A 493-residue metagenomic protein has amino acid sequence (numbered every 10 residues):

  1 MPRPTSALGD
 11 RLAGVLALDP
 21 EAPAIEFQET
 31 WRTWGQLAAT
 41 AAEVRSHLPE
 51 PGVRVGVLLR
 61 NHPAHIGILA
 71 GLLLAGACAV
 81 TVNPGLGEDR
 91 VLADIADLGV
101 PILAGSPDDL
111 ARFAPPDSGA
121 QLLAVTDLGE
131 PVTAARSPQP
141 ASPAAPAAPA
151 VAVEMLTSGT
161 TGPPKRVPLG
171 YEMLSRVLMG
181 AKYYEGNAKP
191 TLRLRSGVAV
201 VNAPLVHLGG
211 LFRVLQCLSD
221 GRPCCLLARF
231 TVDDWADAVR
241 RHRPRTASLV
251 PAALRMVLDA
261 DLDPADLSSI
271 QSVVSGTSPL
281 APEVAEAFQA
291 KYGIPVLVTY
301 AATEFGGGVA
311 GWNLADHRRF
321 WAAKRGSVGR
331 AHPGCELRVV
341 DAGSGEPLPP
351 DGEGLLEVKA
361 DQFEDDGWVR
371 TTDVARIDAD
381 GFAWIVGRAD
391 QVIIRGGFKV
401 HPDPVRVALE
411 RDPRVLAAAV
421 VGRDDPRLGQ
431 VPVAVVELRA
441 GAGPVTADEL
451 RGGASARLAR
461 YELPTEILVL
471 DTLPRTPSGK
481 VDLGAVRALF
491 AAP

Functional and structural regions predicted by a protein language model:
P4, E21-P49, G56, H62 (+1 more regions): Conserved AMP-binding/adenylate-forming core of the ANL superfamily
T5-S6, S137-L156, G162-P163, P168 (+1 more regions): Conserved pre-ATP/AMP-binding loop-to-beta segment of ANL
W31-G35, A152-M179: Conserved AMP-binding A3 loop
L178-V198, V206-R245: Conserved AMP-binding/adenylation subdomain of ANL enzymes
S219, R245-S248, L262-A322, E336: Gly/Ser/Thr-rich phosphate-binding loop
A247, T372-E462, T472, A488: AMP-binding/adenylate-forming catalytic core of the ANL superfamily
E336-E357, A379-D380, G441-A447, K480-L483: Conserved beta-loop-beta connector loops within the AMP-binding
A459-V481: AMP-binding/adenylate-forming catalytic domain of the ANL superfamily
